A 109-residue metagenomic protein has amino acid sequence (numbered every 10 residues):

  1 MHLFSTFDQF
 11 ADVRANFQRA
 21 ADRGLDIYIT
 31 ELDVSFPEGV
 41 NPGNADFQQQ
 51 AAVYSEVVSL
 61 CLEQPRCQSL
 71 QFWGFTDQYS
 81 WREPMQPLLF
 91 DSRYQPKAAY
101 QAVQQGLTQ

Functional and structural regions predicted by a protein language model:
M1-F7: Surface-exposed cleft-lining segments at the edges of enzyme active sites
D8-Q109: Aromatic-rich peripheral "rim/lid" segments of glycoside hydrolase catalytic domains that contact and position glycan
